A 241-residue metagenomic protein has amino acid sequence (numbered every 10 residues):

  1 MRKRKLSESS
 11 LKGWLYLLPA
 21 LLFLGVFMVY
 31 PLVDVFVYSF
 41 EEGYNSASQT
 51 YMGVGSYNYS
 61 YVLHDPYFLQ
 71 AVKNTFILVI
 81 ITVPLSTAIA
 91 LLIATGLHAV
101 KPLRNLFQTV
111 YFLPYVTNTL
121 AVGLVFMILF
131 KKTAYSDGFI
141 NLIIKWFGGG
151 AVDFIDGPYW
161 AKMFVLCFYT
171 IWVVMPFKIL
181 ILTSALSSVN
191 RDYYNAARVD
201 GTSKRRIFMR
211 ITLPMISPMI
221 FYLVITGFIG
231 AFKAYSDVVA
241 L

Functional and structural regions predicted by a protein language model:
R4-L241: A structural signal for multi-pass alpha-helical bundles of membrane permease subunits that mediate small-molecule
